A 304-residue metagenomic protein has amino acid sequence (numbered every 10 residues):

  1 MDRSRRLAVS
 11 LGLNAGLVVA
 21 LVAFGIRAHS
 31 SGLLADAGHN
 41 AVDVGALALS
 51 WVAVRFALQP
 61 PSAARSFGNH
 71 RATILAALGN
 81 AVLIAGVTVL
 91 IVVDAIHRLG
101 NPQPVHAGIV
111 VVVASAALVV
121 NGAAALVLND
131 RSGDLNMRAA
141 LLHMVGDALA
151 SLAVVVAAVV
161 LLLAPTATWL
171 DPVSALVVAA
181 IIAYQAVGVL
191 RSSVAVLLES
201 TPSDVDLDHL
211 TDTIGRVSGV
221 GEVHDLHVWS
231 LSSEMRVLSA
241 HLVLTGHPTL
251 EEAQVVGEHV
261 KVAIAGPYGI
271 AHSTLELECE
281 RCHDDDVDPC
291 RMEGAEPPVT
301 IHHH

Functional and structural regions predicted by a protein language model:
M1-R5, A28, G32-L34, G38 (+2 more regions): Alpha-helical transmembrane segments and adjacent TM-loop junctions that form the membrane-embedded core of multi-pass
A8-F24, A123: First transmembrane helix
